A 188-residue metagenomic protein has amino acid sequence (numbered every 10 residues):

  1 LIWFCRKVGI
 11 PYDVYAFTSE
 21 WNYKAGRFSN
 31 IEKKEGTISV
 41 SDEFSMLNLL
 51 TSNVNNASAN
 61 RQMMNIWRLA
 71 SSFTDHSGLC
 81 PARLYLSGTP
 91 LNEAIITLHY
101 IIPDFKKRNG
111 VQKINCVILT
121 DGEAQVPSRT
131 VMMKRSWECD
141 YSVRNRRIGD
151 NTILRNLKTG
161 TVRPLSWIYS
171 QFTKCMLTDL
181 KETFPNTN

Functional and structural regions predicted by a protein language model:
L1-N188: Acidic, glycine-rich A-domain
